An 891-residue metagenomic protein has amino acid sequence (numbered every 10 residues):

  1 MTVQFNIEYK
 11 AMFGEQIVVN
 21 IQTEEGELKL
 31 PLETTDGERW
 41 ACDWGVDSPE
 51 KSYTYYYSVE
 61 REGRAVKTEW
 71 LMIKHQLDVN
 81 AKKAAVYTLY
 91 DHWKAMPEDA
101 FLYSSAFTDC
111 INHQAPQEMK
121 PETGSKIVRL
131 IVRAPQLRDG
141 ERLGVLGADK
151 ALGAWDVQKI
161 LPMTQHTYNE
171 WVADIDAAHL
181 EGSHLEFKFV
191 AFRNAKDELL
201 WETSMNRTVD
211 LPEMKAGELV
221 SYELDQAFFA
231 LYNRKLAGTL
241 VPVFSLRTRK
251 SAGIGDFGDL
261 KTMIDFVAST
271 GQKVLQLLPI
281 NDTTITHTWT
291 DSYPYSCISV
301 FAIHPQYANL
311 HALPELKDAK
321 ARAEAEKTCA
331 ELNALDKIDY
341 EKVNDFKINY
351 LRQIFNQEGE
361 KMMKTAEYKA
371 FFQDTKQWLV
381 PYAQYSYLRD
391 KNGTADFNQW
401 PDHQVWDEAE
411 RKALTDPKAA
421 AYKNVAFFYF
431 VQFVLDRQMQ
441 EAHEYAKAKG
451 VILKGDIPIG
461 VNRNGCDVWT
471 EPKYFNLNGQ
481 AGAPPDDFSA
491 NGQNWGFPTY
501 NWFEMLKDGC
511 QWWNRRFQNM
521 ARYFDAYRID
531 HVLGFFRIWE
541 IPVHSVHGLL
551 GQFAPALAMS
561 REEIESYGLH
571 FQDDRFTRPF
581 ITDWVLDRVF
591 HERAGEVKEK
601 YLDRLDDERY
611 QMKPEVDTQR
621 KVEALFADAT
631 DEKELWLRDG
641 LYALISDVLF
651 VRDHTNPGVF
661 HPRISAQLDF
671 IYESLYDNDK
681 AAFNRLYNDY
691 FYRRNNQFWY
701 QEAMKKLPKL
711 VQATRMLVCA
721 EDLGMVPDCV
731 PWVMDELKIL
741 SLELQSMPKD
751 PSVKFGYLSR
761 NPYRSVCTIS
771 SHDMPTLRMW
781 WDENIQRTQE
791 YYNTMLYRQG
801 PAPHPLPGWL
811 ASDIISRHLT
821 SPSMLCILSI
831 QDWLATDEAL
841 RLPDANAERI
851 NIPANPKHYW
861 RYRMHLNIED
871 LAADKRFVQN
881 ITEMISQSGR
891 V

Functional and structural regions predicted by a protein language model:
M1-F5, K126-L130: Structural beta-strand segments of beta-rich domains
T2-E50, E60-A81, Q136-H184, F192-M214 (+2 more regions): Aromatic-rich carbohydrate-binding modules that target alpha-glucans
N80, A84-H92, P212-M214, L219: C2-type phospholipid-binding modules
T88, H92-L102, A106: Terminal, intrinsically disordered low-complexity segments enriched in charged/polar and proline residues
L102-R129, D176-H179, V209-V891: Catalytic cores of glycan-processing enzymes that make or break glycosidic bonds
